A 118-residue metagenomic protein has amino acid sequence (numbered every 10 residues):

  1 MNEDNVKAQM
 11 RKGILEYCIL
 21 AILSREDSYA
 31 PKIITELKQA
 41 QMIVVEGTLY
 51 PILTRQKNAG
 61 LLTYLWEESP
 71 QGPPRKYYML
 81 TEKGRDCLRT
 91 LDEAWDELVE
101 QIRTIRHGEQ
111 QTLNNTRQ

Functional and structural regions predicted by a protein language model:
M1-V6: Short, intrinsically disordered or compositionally biased N-terminal tails of bacterial proteins
K7-T48: N-terminal helix-turn-helix DNA-binding core of bacterial DNA-binding proteins
L49-P51, R55-Q56: Basic amphipathic alpha-helical segments that dock to polyanions
L65-S69: Conserved catalytic-core motifs of GNAT/GCN5-like acyltransferases
P70, P74-D92: Basic, amphipathic "hinge/linker" alpha-helix immediately C-terminal to the N-terminal HTH DNA-binding motif
D86-Q118: Amphipathic alpha-helical dimerization/coiled-coil segments that flank or bridge DNA-binding/regulatory modules
